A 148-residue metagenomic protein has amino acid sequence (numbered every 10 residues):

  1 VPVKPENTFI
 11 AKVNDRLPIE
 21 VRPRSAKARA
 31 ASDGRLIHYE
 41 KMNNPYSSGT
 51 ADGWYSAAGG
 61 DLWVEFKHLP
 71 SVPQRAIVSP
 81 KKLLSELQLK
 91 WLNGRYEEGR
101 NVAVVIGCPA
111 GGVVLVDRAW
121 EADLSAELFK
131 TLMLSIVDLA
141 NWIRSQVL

Functional and structural regions predicted by a protein language model:
V1-L148: Catalytic phosphate/metal-binding cores of nucleic-acid and nucleotide-processing enzymes, i.e., regions that mediate
